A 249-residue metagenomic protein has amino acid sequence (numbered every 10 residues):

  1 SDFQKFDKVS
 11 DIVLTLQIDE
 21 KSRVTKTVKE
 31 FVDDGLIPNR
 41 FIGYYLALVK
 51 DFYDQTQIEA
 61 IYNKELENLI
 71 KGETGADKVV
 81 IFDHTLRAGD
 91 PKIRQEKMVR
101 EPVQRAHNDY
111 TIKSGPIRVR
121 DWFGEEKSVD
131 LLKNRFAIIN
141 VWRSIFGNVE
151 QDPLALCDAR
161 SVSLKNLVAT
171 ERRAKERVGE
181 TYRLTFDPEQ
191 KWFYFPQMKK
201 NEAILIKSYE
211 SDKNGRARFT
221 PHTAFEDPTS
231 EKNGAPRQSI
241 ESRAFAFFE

Functional and structural regions predicted by a protein language model:
S1-T181, E189-F193: Non-heme Fe(II) oxygenase catalytic core, chiefly the N-lobe of the double-stranded beta-helix
Y182-E249: Catalytic core of Fe(II)/2-oxoglutarate
